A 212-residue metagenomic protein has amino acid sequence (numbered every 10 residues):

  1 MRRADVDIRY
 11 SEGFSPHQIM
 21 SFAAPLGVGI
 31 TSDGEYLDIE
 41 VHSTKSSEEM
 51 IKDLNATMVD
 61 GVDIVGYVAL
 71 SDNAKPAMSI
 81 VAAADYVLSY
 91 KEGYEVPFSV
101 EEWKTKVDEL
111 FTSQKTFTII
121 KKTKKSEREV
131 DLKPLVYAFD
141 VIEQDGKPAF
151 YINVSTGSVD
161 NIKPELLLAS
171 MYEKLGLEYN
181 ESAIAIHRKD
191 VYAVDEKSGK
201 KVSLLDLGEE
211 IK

Functional and structural regions predicted by a protein language model:
M1-I8: N-terminal ordered "arm"
R9-I39: Short, charge-patterned binding micro-sites
H17, E109-K212: Core RNA-modification/binding signature centered on pseudouridine synthases
A23-V28, A74-A77, A138-D140: Short beta-strand/turn micro-motifs at beta-sheet edges
D33-V87: Ordered, amphipathic secondary-structure segments that act as subunit-interaction surfaces in large macromolecular
H42-S47, G93-V96, G157: Helix N-cap motif at beta-to-alpha junctions
S47-M58, S99-F111, L167-L168: Short amphipathic alpha-helices in soluble, non-transmembrane regions that often serve as interface/regulatory elements
S71-N73, V81-S126: Extended, positively charged loop/linker patches that create polyanion-binding surfaces
